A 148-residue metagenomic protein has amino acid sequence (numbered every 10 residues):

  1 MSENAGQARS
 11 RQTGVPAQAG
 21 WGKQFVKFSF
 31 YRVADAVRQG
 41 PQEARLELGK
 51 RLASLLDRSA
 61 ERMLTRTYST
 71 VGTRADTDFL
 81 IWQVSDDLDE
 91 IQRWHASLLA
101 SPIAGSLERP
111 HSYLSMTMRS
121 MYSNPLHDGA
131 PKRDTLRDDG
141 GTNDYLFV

Functional and structural regions predicted by a protein language model:
M1-A60, D86-E90, Y113-V148: Short S/T/G/P-rich N-terminal loop/turn motif that feeds into the first structured element of a domain
A36, S101-P102: Serine-centered coil/turn micro-motif
L56-T77, A104-M116: Short, glycine- and small/hydrophobic-rich beta-strand elements in well-ordered beta-sheets
V71, V84-S85: Short gly/ser-rich anion-binding loops that grip negatively charged ligand groups
G72-T73, E90, I103-G105, D138-G140: Short, charge-rich binding segments
I81: Conserved, mostly hydrophobic/aromatic
R93-S101: Short amphipathic alpha-helices in soluble, non-transmembrane regions that often serve as interface/regulatory elements
